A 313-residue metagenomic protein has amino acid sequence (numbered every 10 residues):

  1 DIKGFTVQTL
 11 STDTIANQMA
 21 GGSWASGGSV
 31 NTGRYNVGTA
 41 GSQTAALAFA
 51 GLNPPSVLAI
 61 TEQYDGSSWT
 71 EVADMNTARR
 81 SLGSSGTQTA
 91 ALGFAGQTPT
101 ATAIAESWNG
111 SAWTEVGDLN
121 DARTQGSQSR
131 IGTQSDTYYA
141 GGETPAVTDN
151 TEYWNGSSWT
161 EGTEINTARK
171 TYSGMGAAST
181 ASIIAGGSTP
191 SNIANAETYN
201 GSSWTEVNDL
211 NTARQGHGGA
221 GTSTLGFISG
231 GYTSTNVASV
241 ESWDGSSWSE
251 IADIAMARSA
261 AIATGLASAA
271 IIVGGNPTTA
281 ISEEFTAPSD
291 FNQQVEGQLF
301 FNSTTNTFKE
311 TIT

Functional and structural regions predicted by a protein language model:
D1-T313: Polar, enzyme-active/binding microenvironments
